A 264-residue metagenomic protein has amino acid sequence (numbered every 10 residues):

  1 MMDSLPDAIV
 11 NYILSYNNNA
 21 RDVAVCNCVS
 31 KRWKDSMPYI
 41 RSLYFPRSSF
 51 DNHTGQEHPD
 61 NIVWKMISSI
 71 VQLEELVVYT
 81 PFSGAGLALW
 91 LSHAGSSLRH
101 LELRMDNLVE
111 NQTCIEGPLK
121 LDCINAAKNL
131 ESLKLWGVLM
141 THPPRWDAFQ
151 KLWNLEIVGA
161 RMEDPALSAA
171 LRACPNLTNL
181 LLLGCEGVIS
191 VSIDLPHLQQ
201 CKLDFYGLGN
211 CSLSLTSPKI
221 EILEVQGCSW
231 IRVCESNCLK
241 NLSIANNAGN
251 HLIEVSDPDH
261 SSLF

Functional and structural regions predicted by a protein language model:
M2-H197, D204: Leucine-rich repeat
S132, N154, S190, H197-Q200 (+4 more regions): Detector for repetitive beta-architecture
L152-L155, C174-N176, Q199-K202, E221-L223 (+2 more regions): Short, low-complexity, polar/charged sequence segments that are solvent-exposed and flexible
L208-F264: Acidic, glycine-rich loop-and-beta core segments that form the ion-binding/anion-interacting portion of active sites
